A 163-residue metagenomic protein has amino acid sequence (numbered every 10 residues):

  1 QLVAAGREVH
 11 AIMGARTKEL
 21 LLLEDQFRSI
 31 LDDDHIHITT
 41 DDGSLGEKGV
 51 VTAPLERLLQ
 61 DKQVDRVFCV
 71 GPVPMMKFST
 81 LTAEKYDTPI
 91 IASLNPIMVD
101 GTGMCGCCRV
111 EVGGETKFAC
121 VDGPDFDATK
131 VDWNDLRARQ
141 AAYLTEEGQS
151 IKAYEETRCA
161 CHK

Functional and structural regions predicted by a protein language model:
Q1-V99: FNR/FR-type flavoprotein reductase catalytic core
V9, L59-V64, I90, V112-F118 (+1 more regions): Short secondary-structure transition/capping segments
L21, F78, C108-V110, K130: Residue-level recognition of conserved structural "scaffold" positions that shape functional pockets and channels
D25, F118-D122, F126-K163: Short Fe-S-cluster ligation motifs
I30, V110-E111, W133, G148: Short alpha-helix boundary/capping motifs
L55, S79, M98-M104, P124 (+2 more regions): Solvent-exposed, flexible loop/coil residues
V73, N95-D125, E156-K163: Local cysteine-cluster metal-coordination motifs and their immediate loop/turn environment, predominantly Fe-S cluster
